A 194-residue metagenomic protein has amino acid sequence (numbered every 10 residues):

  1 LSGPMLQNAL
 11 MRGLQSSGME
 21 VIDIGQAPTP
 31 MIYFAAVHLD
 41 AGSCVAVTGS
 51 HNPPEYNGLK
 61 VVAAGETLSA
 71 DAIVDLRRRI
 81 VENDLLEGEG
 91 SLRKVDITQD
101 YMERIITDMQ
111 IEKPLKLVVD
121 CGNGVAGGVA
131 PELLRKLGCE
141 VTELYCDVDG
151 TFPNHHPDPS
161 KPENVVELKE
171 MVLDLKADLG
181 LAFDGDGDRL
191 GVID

Functional and structural regions predicted by a protein language model:
L1-Y56, E103, L133-V192: N-terminal small/polar loop signature for handling phosphorylated ligands or for N-terminal nucleophile
N57-L175: Gly/Ser/Thr-enriched, mixed-charge loops and adjacent short helices that form phosphate/oxyanion-binding elements
V61, V192-D194: Conserved hydrophobic "DFG−1" position in protein kinase catalytic cores
